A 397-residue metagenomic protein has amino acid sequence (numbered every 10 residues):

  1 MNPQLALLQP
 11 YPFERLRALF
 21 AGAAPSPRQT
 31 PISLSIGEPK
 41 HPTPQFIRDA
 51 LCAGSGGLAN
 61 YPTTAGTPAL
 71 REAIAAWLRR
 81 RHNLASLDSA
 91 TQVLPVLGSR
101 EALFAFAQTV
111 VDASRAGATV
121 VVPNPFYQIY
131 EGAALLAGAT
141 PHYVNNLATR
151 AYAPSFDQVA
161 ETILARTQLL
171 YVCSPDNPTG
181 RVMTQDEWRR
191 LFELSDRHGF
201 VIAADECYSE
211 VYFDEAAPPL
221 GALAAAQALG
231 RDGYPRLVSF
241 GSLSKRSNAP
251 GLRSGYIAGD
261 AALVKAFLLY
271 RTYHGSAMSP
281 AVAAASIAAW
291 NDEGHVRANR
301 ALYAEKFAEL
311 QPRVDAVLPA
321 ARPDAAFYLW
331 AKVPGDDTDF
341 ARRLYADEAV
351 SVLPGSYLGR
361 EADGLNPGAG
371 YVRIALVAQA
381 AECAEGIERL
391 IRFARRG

Functional and structural regions predicted by a protein language model:
N2-E101, A105, A289-W290, G397: N-terminal small-domain helix-loop-helix segment of the aminotransferase-like
A23, A137, R197-H198, E348 (+1 more regions): Helix C-cap/helix->beta junction micro-motif
L58-E193, E210-V211, E215-R231: Conserved core of the PLP fold type I
L84, D232-G233, R343-S351, G359-G397: PLP-dependent enzyme catalytic core of the Aspartate aminotransferase-like
A118, R197-V201, Y234-P235: A short helix->loop->beta-strand "cap" motif at the edges of active sites that frequently abuts
A224-A304, Q311, A394: Conserved core segment of the aminotransferase class I/II
A283, I287, L302-Q311, A320-V333 (+1 more regions): Conserved glycine-rich beta-strand-loop-beta hairpin in the small C-terminal domain of fold type I
